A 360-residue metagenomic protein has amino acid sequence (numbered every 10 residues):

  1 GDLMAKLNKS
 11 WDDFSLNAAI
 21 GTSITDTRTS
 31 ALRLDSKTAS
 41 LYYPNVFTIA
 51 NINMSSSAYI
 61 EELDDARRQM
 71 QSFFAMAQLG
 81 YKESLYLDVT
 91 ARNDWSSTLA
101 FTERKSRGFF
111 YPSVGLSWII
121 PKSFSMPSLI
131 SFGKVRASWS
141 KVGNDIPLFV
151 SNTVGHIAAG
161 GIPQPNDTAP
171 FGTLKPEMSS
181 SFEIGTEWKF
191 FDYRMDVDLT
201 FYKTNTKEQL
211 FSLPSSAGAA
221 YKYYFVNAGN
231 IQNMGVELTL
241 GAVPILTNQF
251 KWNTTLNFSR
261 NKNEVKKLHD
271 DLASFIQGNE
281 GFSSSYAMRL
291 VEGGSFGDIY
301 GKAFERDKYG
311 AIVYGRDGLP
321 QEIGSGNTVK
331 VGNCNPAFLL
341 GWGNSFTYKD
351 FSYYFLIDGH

Functional and structural regions predicted by a protein language model:
G1-L290, W342, K349: Extracellular/periplasmic, surface-exposed regions of secreted and cell-surface proteins
E61-L63, G326-G332: Asp/Glu-centered strand-loop micro-motifs enriched in Gly/Pro and often flanked by an aromatic residue
N166-A169, S325, P336-A337: Flexible glycine/proline-enriched surface loops and loop-helix/loop-strand junctions
F171, F304, K308-G310, D317: Solvent-exposed beta-strand/coil patches in large extracellular/periplasmic or lumenal scaffold regions
L290-Y300, F304: Long, low-complexity segments enriched in small/aliphatic residues
I312, R316-N327: Acidic, glycine-anchored loop motifs typical of Ca2+
N333-H360: Glycine-rich, aromatic-lined ligand/substrate-binding cores of catalytic and carbohydrate-binding domains
